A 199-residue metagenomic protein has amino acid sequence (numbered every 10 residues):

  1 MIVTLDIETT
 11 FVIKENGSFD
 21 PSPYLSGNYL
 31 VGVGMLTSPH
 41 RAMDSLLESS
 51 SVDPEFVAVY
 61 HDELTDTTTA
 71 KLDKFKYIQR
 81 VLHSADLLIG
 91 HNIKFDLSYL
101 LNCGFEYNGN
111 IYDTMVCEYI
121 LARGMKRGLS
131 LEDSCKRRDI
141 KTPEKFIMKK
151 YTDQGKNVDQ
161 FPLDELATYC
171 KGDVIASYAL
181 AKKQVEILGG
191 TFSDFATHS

Functional and structural regions predicted by a protein language model:
M1-L129: Conserved RNase H-like, two-metal-ion catalytic cores of nucleic-acid enzymes
S50-S51, D139, G155, G189: Short, flexible coil/linker elements and helix-boundary hinge sites characteristic of intrinsically disordered
K76-Q79, E118, E132, A167 (+1 more regions): Generic detector of well-ordered alpha-helical segments enriched in charged/polar residues, highlighting helical
V81-A85, Y99, C103, I120 (+3 more regions): Generic, well-ordered alpha-helical scaffold segments in large soluble proteins
N108-G109, K149-S199: Mixed-charge, glycine-rich, non-catalytic linkers/tails in nucleic-acid processing enzymes
I111-K141, T152-D153, L166, C170: Short alpha-helix plus adjacent loop in nuclease-associated cores
T142-I147: Core domains of carbohydrate- and sulfate-ester-processing enzymes
